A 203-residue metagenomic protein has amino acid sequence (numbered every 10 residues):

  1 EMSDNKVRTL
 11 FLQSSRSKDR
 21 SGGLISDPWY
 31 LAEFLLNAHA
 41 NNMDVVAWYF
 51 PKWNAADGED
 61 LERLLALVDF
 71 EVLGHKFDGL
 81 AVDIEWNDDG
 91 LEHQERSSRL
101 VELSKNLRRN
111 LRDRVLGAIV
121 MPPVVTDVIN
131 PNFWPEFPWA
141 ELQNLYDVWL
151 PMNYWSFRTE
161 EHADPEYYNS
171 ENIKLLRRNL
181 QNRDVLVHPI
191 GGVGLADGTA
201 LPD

Functional and structural regions predicted by a protein language model:
E1, S26-F34, E59-E71, T126-Q143 (+1 more regions): Alpha-helical scaffolding within the catalytic cores of extracellular/periplasmic polymer-degrading hydrolases
E1-R8, Q13-S15, Y49-P51, G194: Boundary/entry segment of secreted carbohydrate-active catalytic domains
N5-L10, A40-V46, H75-G79, L111-G117 (+2 more regions): Loop/turn elements at helix/coil->beta-strand transitions in domains of secreted/extracellular proteins
F11-K18, L64-S97: Active-site groove signature of glycoside hydrolases
L12, R16-F50, G90-A118, Y167: Aromatic-lined substrate-binding rim segments of carbohydrate-active enzymes
S15-R20, P51-A55, E85-L91, M121-T126 (+2 more regions): Solvent-exposed loop/turn segments at secondary-structure junctions within structured extracellular/periplasmic domains
M43-D57, L100-E136, N182-D197: Aromatic-lined carbohydrate-recognition surfaces of secreted/lumenal glycan-active proteins
K105, R109-L116, A140-T199: Glycoside hydrolase catalytic-domain groove-lining segments
